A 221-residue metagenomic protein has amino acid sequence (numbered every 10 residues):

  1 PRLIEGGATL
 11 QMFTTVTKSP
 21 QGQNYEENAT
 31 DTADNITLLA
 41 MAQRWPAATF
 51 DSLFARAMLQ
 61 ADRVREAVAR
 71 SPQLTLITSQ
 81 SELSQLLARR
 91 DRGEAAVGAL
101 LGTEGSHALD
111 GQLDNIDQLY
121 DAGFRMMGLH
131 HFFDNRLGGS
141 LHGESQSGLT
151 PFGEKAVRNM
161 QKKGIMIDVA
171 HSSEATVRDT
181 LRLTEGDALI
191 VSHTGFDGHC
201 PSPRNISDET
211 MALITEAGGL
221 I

Functional and structural regions predicted by a protein language model:
P1-Q146, D197-L220: N-terminal hydrophobic targeting/anchoring segments and the immediately downstream early-domain regions of hydrolases
G128-T210: Active-site core of metal-dependent hydrolases
